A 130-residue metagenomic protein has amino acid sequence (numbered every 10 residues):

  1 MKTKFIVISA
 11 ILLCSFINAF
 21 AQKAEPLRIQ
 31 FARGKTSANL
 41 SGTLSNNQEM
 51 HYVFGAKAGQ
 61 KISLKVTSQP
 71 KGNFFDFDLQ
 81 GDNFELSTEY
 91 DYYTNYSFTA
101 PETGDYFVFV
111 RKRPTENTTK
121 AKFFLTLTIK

Functional and structural regions predicted by a protein language model:
M1-A24: Bacterial Sec-dependent N-terminal signal peptides
K4, E25-R28, A58-K61: Short acidic/polar alpha-helix capping motifs at helix-coil junctions
S9, D76-F77, K120: Short linear functional motifs in flexible/disordered or boundary regions
I17, N73, A121: Residue-level signal for beta-strand positions within conserved beta-sheet cores that form or flank
Q22-A32, R111-K130: C-terminal edge strands of extracellular/lumenal beta-sandwich accessory domains
Q22-Q48: Transition segment at domain starts
T43-R113: Acidic, Ser/Thr/Pro-rich low-complexity intrinsically disordered segments
